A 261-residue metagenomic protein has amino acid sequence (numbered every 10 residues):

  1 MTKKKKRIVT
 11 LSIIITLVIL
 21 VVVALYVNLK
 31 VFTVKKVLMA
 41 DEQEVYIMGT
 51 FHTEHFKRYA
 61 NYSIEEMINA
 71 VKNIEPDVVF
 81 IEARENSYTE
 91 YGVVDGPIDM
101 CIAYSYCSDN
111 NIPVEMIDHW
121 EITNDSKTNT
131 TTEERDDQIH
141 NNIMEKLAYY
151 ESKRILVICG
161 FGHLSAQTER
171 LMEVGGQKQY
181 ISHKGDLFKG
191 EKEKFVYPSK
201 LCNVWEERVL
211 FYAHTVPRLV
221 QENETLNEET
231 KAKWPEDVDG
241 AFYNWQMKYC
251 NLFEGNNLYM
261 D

Functional and structural regions predicted by a protein language model:
M1-R7: Short, Lys/Arg-rich N-terminal segment immediately upstream of the first membrane anchor
T10-D261: Compositional signal for N-terminal targeting/processing segments
